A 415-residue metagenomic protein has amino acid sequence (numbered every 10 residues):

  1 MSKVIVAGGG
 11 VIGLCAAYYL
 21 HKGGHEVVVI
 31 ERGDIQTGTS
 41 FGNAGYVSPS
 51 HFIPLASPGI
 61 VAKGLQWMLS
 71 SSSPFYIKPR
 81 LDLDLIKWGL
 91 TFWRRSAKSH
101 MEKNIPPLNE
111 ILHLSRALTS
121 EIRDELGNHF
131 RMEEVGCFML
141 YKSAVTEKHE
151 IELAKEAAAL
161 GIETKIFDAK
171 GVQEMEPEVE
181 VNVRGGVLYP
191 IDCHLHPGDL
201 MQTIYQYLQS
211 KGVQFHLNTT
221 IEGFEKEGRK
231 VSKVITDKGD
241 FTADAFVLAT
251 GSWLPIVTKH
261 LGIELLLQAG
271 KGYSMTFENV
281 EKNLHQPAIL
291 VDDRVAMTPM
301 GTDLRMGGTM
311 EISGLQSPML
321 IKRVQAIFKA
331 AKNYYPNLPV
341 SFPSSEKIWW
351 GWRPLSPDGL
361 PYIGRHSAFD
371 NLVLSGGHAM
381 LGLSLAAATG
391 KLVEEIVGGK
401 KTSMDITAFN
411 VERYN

Functional and structural regions predicted by a protein language model:
M1-G10: Beta1/beta-strand and adjacent pyrophosphate-binding region of the FAD-binding site in flavoprotein oxidoreductases
G13-L14: N-terminal Rossmann-fold NAD(P) dinucleotide-binding loop
K22-F41: Glycine-rich FAD pyrophosphate-binding loop
A44-F167: Dinucleotide-binding Rossmann-like beta1-alpha1 core, especially the glycine-rich loop that anchors the ADP
G45-Y46, H51, L55-R95, I221-S232 (+1 more regions): Active-site substrate-recognition segment that forms the wall of the catalytic cavity or substrate channel
K103-R116, M139-H149, E174, V187-Q206 (+2 more regions): Short beta-strand to alpha-helix junction loop
K148-L160, V179-D244: Helical element adjacent to the flavin cofactor pocket in flavoenzyme catalytic cores
T164, D292, K332-N415: C-terminal catalytic lobe of FAD-dependent flavoproteins
